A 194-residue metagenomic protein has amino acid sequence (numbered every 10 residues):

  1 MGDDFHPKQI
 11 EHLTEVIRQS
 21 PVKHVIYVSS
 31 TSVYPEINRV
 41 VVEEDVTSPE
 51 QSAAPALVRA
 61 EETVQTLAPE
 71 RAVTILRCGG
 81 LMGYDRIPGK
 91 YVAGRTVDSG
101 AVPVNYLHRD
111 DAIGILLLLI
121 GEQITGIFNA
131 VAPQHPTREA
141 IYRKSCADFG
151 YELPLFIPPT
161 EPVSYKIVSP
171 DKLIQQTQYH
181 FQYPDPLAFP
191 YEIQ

Functional and structural regions predicted by a protein language model:
M1-Y27, R59: NAD(P)-cofactor binding segment of oxidoreductase domains
V25-T31, L76-C78: SDR active-site strand-loop-helix element
T31-S52, V92: Active-site "gating" loop of Rossmann-like NAD(P)-dependent oxidoreductase/epimerase domains
S48-A53, G79-G80, D98-R109: Glycine-rich "substrate-gating" loop/helix at the edge of Rossmann-like oxidoreductase active sites
E62-Y84: Conserved beta-loop-beta element that borders a ligand/cofactor-binding pocket
G89-R95, A101-F128: Alpha-helical substrate-binding/gating segment
I113-P170: Mid/C-terminal beta-alpha module of Rossmann-like enzyme folds, strongest in SDR-family dehydrogenases/epimerases
L153, T160-Q194: C-terminal amphipathic/interface module of NAD(P)-dependent oxidoreductases and related NAD-binding regulators
